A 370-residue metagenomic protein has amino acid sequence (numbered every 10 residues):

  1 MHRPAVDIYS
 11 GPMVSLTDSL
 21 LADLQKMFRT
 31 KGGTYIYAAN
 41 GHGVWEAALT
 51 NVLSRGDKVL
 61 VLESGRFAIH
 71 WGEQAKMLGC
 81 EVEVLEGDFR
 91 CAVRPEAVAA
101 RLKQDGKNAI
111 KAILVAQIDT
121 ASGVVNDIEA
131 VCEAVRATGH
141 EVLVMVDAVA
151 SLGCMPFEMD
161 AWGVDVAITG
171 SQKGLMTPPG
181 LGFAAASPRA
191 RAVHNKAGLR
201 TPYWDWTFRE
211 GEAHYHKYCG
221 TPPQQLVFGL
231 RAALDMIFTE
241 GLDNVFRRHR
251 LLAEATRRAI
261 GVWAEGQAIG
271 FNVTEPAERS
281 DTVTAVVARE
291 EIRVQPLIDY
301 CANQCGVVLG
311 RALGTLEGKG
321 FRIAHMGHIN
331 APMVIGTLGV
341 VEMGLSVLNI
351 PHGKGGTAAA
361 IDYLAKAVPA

Functional and structural regions predicted by a protein language model:
H2-A47, H70-K76: Conserved N-terminal alpha-helix of the aminotransferase class I/II PLP-enzyme fold
L53-I69: Conserved PLP-anchoring active-site segment centered on the Schiff-base-forming lysine
V93-G153: Active-site phosphate-binding strand-loop segment of PLP-dependent enzymes
D160-Q172: Conserved active-site segment immediately N-terminal to the catalytic lysine that forms the internal aldimine
Q172-V262, A370: Active-site C-terminal subdomain of aminotransferase-like
I269-Q304: Conserved PLP-binding catalytic core of the aspartate aminotransferase-like
T315, K319-A370: PLP-dependent enzyme catalytic core of the Aspartate aminotransferase-like
